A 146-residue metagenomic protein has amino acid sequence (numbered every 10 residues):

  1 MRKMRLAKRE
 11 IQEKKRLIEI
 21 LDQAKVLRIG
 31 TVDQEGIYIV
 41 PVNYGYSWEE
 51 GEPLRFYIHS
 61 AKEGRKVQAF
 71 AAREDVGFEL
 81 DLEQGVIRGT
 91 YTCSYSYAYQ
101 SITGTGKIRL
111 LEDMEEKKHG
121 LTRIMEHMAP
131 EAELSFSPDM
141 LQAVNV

Functional and structural regions predicted by a protein language model:
M1-D22: Extreme N-terminal tail/first-helix region
R2-K8, G85-V146: Charged, gly/pro-rich active-site loop segments
R9, I18, R65-Q68, F78 (+1 more regions): Anion-coordinating catalytic cores for phosphoryl-, nucleotidyl-, and glycosidic chemistry
I11-E13, Q23-R28, P130-E133: Short Pro/Gly-enriched beta-strand edge/turn motifs at strand-loop
A24-K62: Short beta-strand segments
I29, V76-L80: Short conserved beta-strand and strand-loop elements enriched in small hydrophobics with frequent Asp/Gly
V32, A61-E63, D81-E83, K107: Histidine- and/or cysteine-centered catalytic micro-motif in compact active-site loops
L54-V76: Compact nucleic-acid interaction/catalytic patches
